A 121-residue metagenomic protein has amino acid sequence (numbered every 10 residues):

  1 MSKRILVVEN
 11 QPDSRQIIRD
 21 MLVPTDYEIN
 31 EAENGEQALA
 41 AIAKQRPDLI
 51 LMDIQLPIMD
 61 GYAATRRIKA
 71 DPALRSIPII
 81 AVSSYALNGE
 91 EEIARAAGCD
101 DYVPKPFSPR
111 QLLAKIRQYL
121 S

Functional and structural regions predicted by a protein language model:
E9: Conserved acidic carboxylate
P12-N30, K44, Y119: Two-component/phosphorelay signaling modules centered on CheY-like receiver
A32-E33, L56-M59, I68, G89: Hydrophobic residue at a beta-alpha junction that N-caps the helix immediately following a catalytic beta-strand/loop
Q45-L51, L56: Active-site beta3 strand of CheY-like receiver
P57, R75, L87, K105-P106: The feature encodes the CheY-like receiver
F107-I116: C-terminal output helix
